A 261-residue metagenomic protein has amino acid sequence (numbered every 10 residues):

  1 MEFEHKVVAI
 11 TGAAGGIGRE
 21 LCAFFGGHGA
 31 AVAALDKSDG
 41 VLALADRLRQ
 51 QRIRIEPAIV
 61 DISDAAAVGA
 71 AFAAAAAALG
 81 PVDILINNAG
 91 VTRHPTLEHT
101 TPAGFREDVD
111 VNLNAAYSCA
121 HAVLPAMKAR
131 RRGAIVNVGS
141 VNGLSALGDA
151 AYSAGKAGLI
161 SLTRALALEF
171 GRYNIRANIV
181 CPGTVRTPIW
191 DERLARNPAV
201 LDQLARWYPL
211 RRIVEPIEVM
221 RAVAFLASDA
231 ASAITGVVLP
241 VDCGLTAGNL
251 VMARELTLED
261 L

Functional and structural regions predicted by a protein language model:
E2-A33: Canonical Rossmann dinucleotide-binding motif of NAD(H)/NADP(H)-dependent dehydrogenases/reductases, specifically
I59-A70, P102, I217-E218: The beta1-alpha1 cofactor-binding region of Rossmann-like NAD(H)/NADP(H)-dependent oxidoreductases
L79, Y117, L124, R132 (+2 more regions): C-terminal substrate-recognition "lid" of short-chain dehydrogenase/reductases
T96-L97, G104-V109, L204: Substrate-binding pocket helix/loop in short-chain dehydrogenase/reductase
A120, G155, T163: Active-site helix of classical SDR
P125, L168-R172, S232: Alpha-helical segment proximal to the catalytic Tyr-Lys
S140: Residue(s) in the substrate-gating loop at a strand-loop-helix junction that position the organic substrate next
